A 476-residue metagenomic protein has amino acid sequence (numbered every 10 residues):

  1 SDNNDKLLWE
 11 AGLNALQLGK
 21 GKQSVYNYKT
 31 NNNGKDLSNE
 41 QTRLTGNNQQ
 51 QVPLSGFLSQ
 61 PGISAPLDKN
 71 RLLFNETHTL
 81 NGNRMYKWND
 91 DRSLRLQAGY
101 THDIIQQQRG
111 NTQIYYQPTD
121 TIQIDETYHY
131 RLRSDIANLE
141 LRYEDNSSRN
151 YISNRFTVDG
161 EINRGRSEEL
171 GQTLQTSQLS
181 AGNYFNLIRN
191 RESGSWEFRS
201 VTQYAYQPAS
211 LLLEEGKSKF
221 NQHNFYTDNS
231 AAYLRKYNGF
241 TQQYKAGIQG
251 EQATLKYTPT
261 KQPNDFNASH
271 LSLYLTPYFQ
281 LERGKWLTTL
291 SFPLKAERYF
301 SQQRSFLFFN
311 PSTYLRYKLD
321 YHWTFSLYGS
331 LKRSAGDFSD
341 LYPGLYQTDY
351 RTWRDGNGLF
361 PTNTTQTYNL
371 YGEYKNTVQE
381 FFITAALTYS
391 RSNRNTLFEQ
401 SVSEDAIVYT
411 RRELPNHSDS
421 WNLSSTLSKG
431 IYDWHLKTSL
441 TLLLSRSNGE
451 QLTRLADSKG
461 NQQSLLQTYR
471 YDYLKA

Functional and structural regions predicted by a protein language model:
S1-R164, L174-V201, L234-Y244, Y314-S339 (+3 more regions): Membrane-proximal, glycine/serine-rich, low-complexity loop/turn segments characteristic of large bacterial
E10-N14, N27-T30, Q303-R304, F382-A386 (+3 more regions): Composition- and surface-driven signal marking solvent-exposed, interaction-prone regions in large proteins
L37-R43, Q106-I122, R164-T173, P208-K217 (+7 more regions): Outer-membrane beta-barrel translocator domains and adjoining extracellular loop/strand segments of Gram-negative
K87-D103, R131-Q302, P311, K318 (+3 more regions): Face-selective signature of the C-terminal outer-membrane beta-barrel domain
I124-D125, N154, A456-G460, Q467: Elongated scaffolding segments in large macromolecular assemblies, built predominantly from amphipathic alpha-helices
S272, E297-Y299, L315, S326-G329 (+1 more regions): Hydrophilic extracytoplasmic domains
Y342, Y350, N357-G358, T362-N369 (+2 more regions): Outer membrane beta-barrel transmembrane domains
N363, T388-Q400, E404, T410-S424: Signature for the C-terminal beta-barrel architecture of outer-membrane proteins
